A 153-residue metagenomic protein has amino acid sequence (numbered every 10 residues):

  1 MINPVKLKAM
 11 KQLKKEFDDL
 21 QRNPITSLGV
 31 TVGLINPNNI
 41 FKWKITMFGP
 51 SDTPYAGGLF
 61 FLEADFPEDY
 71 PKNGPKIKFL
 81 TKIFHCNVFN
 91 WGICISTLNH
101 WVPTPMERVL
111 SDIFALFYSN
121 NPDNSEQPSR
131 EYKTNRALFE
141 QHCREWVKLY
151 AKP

Functional and structural regions predicted by a protein language model:
M1-L13, F17-Q21, K44-T46, L59 (+1 more regions): Domain-scale recognition of soluble eukaryotic interaction modules
N3, F17, Q21-G58: N-terminal onset of structured domains
T53, E68, K82, C86: Flexible, active-site-adjacent loop/turn segments at secondary-structure boundaries
A64-P71: Proline-anchored loop/turn motifs at beta-strand termini and strand-loop-strand connectors
